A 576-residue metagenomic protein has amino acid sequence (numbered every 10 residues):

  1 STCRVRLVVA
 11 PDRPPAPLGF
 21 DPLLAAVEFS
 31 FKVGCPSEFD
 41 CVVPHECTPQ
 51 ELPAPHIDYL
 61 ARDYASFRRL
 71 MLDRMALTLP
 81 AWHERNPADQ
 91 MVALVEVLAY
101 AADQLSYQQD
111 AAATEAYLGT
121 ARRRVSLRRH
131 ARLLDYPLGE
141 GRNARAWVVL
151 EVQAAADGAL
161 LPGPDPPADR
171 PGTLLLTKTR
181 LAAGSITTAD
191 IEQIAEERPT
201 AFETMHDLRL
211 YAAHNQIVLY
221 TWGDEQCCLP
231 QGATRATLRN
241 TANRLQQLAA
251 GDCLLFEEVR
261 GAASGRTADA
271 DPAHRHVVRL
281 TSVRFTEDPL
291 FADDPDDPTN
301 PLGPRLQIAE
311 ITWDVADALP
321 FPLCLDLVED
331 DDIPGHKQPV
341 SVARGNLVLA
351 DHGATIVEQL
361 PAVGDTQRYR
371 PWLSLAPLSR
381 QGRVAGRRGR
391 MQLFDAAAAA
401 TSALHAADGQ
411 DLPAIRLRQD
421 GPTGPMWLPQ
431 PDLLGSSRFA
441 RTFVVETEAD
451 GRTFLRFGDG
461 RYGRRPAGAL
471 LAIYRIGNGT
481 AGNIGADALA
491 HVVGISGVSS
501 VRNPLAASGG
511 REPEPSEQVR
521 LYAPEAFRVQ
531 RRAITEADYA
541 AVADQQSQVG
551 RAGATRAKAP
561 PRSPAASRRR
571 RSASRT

Functional and structural regions predicted by a protein language model:
S1-T576: Signature of Asx- and small-polar-rich beta-strand/turn repeats characteristic of beta-solenoid architectures
